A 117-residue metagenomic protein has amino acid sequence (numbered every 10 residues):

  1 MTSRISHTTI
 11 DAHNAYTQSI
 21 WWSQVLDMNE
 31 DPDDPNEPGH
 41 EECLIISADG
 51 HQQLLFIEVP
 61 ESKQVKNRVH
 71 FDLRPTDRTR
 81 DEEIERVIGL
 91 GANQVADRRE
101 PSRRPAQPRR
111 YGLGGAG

Functional and structural regions predicted by a protein language model:
T2-S3, H7-I10, Q24, P32-D33 (+3 more regions): Vicinal oxygen chelate
I5, K66-D72: Eukaryotic phosphotyrosine signaling hubs
T9-D11, D72-T76: Short hydrophobic/aromatic beta-strand micro-patches that form the beta-sheet surface supporting nucleotide- or nucleic
H13-Q24: Hydrophobic ligand-binding cavity/cleft-lining segments
T17-S19, R78-I84: Short, conserved charged micro-motifs
N29-P35, G39: Surface-exposed, flexible coil segments in extracellular/virion-facing regions
H40, D49-H51, Q64-R68: Short connector loops at helix/strand junctions that flank enzyme active sites, especially segments positioning acidic
E58-K63: Short, flexible, solvent-exposed loop/turn segments with mixed acidic/basic and small polar residues
